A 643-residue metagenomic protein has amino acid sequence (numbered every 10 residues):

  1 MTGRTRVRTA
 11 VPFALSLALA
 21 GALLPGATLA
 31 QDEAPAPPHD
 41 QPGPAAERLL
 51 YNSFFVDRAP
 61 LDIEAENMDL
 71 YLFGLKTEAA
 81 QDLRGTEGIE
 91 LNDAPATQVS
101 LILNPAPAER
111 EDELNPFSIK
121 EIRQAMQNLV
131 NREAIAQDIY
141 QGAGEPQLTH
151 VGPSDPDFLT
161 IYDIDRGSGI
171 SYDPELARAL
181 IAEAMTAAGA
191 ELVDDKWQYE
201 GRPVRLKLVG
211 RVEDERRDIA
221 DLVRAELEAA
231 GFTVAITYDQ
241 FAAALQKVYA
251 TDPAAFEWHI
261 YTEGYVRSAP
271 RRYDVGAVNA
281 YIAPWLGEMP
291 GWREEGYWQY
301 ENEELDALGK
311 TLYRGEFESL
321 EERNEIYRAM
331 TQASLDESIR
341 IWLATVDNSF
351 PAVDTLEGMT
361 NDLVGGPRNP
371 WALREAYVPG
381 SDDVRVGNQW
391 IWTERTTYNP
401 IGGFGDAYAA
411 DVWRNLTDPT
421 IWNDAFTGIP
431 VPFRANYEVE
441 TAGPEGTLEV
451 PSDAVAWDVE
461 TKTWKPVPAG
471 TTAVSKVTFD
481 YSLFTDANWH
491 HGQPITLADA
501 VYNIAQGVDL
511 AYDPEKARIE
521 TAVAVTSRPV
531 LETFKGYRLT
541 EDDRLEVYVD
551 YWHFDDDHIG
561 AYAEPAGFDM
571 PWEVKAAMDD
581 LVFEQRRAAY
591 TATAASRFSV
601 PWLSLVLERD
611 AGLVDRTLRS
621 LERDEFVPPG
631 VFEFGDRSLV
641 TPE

Functional and structural regions predicted by a protein language model:
Q31-E47, G85, P116, D195-E200 (+7 more regions): Surface-exposed, Gly/Pro/Thr- and Asp/Glu-enriched linker/hinge segments that connect structured elements
P37-P38, L50-E109, E133, D138-I139 (+4 more regions): Extracellular/periplasmic solute-recognition and catalytic clefts
P60-N67, E113-A125, L448-K516, V547: Aromatic- and charge-enriched surface segment that lines or borders ligand/interaction sites
I89-Q98, I102-A108, L245-L312, I401-G402: Acidic-aromatic pocket-rim loops
Q124, A136-I139, A235-L245, D274-V353 (+4 more regions): Extracytoplasmic/peripheral linker and loop segments enriched in polar/acidic and small residues with frequent Thr/Pro
P146-E191, G210-D218, E318: Structural transition elements
W285, S349-E394, G405-Y408, T641: Long beta-strand-rich cores associated with HINT superfamily self-processing modules
N388-T472: N-terminal lobe/hinge region of extracytoplasmic solute-binding protein
